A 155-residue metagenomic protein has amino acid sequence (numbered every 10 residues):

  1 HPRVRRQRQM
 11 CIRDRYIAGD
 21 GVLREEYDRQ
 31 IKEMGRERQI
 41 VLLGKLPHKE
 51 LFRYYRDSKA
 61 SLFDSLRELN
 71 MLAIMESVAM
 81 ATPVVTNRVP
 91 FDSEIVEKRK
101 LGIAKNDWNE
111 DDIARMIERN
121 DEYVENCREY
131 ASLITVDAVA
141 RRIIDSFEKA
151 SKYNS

Functional and structural regions predicted by a protein language model:
H1-D14: Single conserved hydrophobic/aromatic residue that forms the stacking wall/gate of nucleotide- or nucleobase-binding
E26-L46: Nucleotide-activated donor-binding/catalytic signature segment of Leloir-type glycosyltransferases, i.e., the conserved
K45-L46, R53-S58, I143: Short alpha-helical donor nucleotide-sugar binding micro-motif in glycosyltransferases
F52, I74-A79, S93-E94: Short alpha-helical segment that forms part of, or immediately flanks, the ligand-binding pocket in carbohydrate-active
L66: Aromatic "clamp/platform" in nucleotide-sugar-dependent glycosyltransferases that forms part of the donor/acceptor
P83-T86: Short hydrophobic beta-strand element within catalytic cores of glycosyltransferases and related nucleotide-activated
S93-M116: Change "using UDP/GDP/dTDP sugars" to "using nucleotide sugars
D121-S155: A charged, aromatic-enriched C-terminal amphipathic alpha-helix characteristic of glycosyltransferases across folds
